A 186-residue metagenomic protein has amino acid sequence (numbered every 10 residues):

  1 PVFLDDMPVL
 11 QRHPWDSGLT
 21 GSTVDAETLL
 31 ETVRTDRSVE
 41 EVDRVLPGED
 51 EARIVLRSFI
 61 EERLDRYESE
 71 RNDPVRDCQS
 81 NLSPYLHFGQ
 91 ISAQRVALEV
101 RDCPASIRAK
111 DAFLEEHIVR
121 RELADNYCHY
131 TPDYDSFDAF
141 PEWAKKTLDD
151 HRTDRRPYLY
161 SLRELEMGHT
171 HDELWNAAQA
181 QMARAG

Functional and structural regions predicted by a protein language model:
P1-R108, A112-F113, A124, M182: Active-site "lid/cap" and pocket-lining segments within catalytic core domains
D77-G186: Active-site-proximal binding-pocket segments
